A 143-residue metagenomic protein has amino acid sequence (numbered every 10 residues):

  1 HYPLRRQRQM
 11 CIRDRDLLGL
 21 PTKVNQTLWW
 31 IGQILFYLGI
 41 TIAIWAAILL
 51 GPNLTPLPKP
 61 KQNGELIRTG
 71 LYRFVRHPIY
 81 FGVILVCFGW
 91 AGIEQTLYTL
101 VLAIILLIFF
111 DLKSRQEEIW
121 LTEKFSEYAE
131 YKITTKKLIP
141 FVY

Functional and structural regions predicted by a protein language model:
H1-I12: Single conserved hydrophobic/aromatic residue that forms the stacking wall/gate of nucleotide- or nucleobase-binding
R5, I31-G39, L102: Hydrophobic alpha-helical transmembrane segments of polytopic
R15-P21: Juxtamembrane "helix-exit" motif on the non-cytosolic side of transmembrane helices
V24-L28, I40-Y143: Cytosolic-biased juxtamembrane loops and peripheral soluble domains of multi-pass membrane proteins
